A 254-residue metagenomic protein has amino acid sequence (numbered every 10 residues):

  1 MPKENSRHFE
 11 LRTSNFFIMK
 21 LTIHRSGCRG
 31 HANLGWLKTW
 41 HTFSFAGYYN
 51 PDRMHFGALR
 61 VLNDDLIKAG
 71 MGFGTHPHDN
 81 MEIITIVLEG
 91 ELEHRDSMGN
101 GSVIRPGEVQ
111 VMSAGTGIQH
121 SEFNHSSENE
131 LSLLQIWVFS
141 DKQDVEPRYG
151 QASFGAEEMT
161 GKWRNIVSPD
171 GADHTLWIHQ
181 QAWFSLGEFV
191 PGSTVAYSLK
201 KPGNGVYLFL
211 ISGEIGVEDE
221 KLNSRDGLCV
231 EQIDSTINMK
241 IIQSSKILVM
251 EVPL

Functional and structural regions predicted by a protein language model:
P2-E4, H8-F9, T13-L254: Jelly-roll (double-stranded beta-helix
